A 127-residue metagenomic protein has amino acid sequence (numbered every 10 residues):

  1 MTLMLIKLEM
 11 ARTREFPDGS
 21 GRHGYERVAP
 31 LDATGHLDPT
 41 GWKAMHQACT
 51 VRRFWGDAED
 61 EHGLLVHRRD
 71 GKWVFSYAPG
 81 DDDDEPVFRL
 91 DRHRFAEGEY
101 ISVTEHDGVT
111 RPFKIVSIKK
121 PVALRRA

Functional and structural regions predicted by a protein language model:
M1, R126-A127: Short, low-complexity, intrinsically disordered N-terminal peptides in bacterial proteins
M1-G41: N-terminal intrinsically disordered, low-complexity, charge/repeat-rich segments that act as generic
M1-L3, A29-G35, R53-D60, V103 (+1 more regions): Short, surface-exposed loop motifs enriched in S/T, G, D/E and P with embedded aromatic residues
Y25-A29, H62-H67, F113: Broad, structure-driven detector of short, well-ordered beta-strand segments within folded domains
G35-L37, G41, Q47, R52-W55 (+2 more regions): Glycine- and charge-enriched low-complexity intrinsically disordered segments
K43-A96: Short, conserved turn/kink motifs that form compact alpha/beta structural patches or helix kinks used as
S76-R126: Short, compact, well-ordered microdomains
